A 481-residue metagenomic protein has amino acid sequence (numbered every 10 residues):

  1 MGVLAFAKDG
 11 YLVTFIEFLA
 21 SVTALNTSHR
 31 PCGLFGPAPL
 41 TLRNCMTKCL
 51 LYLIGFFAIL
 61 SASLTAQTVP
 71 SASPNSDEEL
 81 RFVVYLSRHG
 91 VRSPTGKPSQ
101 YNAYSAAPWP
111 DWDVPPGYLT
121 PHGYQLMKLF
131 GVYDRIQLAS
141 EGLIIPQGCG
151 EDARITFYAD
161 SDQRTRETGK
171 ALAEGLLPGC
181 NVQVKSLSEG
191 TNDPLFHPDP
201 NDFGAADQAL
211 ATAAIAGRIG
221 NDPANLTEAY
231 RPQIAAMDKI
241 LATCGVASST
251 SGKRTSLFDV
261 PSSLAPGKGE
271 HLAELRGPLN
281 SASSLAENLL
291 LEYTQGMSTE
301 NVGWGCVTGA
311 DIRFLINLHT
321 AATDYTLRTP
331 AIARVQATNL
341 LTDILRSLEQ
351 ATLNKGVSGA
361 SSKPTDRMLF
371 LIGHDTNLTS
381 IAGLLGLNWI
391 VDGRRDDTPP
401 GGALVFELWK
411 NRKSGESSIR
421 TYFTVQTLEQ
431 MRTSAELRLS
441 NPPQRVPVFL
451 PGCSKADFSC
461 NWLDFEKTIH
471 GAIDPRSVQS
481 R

Functional and structural regions predicted by a protein language model:
G2, G10, C32-G36, G55: Residue-identity detector for glycine
Y11, N26-H29, N44: Intrinsic-disorder-associated, low-complexity terminal segments enriched in Asp/Asn/His/Tyr and depleted of Lys/Arg
Y52-S61: Bacterial N-terminal signal peptides
L64-T65: Sec/Tat signal peptide C-region and signal peptidase I cleavage site
T68-R154, D160-L369, D375-R481: Signature for phosphate-centric chemistry
